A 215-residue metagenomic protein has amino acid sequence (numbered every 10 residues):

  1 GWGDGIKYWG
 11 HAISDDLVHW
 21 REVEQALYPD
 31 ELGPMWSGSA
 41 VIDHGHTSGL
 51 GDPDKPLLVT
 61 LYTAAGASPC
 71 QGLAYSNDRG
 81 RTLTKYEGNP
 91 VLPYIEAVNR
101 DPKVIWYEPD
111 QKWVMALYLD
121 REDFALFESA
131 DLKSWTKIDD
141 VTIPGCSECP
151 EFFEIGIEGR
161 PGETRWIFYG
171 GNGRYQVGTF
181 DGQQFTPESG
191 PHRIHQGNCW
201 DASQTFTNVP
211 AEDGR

Functional and structural regions predicted by a protein language model:
G1-N198, P210-R215: Beta-rich carbohydrate-recognition and catalytic domains
Q204-N208: Structured, non-membrane catalytic/scaffold regions adjacent to prosthetic-group chemistry
